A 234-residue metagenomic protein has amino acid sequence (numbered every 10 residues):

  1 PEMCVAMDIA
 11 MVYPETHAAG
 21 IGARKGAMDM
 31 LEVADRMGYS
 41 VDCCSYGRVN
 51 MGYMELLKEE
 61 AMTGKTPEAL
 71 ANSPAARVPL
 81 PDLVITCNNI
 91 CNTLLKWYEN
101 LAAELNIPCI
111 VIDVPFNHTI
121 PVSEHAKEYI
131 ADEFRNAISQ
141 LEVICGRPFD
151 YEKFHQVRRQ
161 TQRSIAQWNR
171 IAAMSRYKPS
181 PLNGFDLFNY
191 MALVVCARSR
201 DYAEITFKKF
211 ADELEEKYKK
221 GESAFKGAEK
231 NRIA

Functional and structural regions predicted by a protein language model:
P1, A131, R135, S139-A234: A charged, amphipathic alpha-helical module
P1-I144, P148-F149: Trp/Phe/Arg-rich N-terminal binding region typifying the photolyase-homology
